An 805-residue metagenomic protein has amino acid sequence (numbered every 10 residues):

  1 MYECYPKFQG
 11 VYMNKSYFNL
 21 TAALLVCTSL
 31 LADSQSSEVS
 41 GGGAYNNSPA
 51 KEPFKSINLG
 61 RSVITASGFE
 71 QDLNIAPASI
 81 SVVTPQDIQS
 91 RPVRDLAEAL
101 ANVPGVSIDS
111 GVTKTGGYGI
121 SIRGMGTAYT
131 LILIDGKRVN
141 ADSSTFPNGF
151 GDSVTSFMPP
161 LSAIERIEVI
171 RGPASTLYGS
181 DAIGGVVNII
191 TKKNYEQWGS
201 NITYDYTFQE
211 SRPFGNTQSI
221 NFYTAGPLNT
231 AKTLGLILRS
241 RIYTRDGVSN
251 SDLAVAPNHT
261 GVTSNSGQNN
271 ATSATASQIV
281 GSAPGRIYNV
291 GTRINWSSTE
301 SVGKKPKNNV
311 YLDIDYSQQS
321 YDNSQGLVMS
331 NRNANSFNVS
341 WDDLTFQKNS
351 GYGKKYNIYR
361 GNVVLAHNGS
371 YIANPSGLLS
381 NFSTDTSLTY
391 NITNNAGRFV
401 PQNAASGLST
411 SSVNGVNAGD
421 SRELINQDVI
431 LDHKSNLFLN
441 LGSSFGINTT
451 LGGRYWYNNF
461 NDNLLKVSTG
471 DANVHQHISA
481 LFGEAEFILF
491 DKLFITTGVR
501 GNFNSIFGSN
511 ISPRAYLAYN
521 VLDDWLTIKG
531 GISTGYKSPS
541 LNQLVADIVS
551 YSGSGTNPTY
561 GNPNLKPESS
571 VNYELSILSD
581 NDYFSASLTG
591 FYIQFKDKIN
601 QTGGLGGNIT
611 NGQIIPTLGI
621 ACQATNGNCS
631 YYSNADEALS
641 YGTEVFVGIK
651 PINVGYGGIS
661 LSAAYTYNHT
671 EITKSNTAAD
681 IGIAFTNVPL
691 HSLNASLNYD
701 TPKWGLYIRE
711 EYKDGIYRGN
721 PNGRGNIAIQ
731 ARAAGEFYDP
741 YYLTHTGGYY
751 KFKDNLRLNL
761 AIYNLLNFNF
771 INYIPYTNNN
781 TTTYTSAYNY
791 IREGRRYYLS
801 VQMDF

Functional and structural regions predicted by a protein language model:
Y2-F18, A22-R91, A225-G226, V302 (+1 more regions): N-terminal Sec signal peptide and the immediately downstream disordered periplasmic leader that contains the TonB box
T21-A22, V26, D33, L59 (+13 more regions): Conserved C-terminal beta-signal and adjacent last beta-strands/turns of outer-membrane beta-barrel proteins
V39, N46, T203, I488-I495 (+3 more regions): Gram-negative outer-membrane beta-barrel transporters
T65, D72, A97-A141, E165: Extracytoplasmic beta-strand/coil segments of soluble accessory domains associated with Gram-negative outer-membrane
L96-A99, Y118-S121, L133-D135, S153-F157 (+3 more regions): N-terminal periplasmic accessory domains that precede and gate Gram-negative outer-membrane beta-barrel machines
V139-R171: Short acidic/polar hinge/loop motifs at secondary-structure boundaries that mediate gating or recognition
T203-L344, D597: Periplasmic-side early beta-strands and strand-to-turn transitions of outer-membrane beta-barrels
Y356-N362, T527, T534-K596, L605-N608 (+4 more regions): Outer-membrane beta-barrel signature, preferentially recognizing the C-terminal barrel domain of Gram-negative
